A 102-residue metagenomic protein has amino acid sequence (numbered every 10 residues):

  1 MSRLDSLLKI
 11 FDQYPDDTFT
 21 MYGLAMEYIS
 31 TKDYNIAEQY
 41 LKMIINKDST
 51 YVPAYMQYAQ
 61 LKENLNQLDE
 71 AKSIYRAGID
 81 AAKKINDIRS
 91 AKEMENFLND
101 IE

Functional and structural regions predicted by a protein language model:
K9-I10, M43-I44, G78: Canonical positions in the second alpha-helix
